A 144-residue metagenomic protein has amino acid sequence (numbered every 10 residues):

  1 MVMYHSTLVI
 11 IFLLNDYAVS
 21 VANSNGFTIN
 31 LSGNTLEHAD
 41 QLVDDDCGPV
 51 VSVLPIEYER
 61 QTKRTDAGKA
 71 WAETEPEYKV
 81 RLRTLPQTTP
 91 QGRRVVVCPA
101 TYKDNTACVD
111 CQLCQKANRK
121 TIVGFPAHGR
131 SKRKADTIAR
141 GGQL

Functional and structural regions predicted by a protein language model:
M1-L144: Class I S-adenosyl-L-methionine
